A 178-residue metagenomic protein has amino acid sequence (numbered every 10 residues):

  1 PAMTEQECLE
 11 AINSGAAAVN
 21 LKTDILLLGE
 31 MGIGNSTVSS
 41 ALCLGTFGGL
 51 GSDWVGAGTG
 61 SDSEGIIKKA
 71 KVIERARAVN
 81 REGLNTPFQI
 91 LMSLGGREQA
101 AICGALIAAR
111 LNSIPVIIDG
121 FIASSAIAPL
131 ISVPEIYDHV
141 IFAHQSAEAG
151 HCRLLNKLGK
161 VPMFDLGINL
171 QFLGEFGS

Functional and structural regions predicted by a protein language model:
P1-S178: N-terminal loops that bind phosphate or other acidic moieties and the adjacent beta-alpha structural core
